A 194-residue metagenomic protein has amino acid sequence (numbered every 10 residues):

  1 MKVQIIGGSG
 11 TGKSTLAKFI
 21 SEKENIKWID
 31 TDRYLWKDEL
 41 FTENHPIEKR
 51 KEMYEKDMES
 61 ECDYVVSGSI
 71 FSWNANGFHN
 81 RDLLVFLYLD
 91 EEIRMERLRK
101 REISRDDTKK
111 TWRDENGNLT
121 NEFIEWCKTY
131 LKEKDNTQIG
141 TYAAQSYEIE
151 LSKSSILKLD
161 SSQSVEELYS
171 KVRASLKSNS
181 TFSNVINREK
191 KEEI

Functional and structural regions predicted by a protein language model:
I5: Hydrophobic anchor at the beta1->P-loop junction of P-loop NTPases
G8: P-loop (Walker A) phosphate-binding loop of NTP-binding proteins
T11: ATP-binding Walker
S14: Walker A/P-loop
K18, E22-S60: Conserved substrate/cofactor phosphate-moiety recognition/catalytic segment in nucleotide-dependent phosphotransferases
I47-E92: Glycine-rich phosphate-binding loop used to anchor ATP phosphates in small-molecule kinases, encompassing both
L89-T141: A glycine- and Lys/Arg-enriched "phosphate-lid" helix/loop adjacent to the NTP-binding pocket of small-molecule kinases
E125-I194: NTP-dependent small-molecule kinase module
